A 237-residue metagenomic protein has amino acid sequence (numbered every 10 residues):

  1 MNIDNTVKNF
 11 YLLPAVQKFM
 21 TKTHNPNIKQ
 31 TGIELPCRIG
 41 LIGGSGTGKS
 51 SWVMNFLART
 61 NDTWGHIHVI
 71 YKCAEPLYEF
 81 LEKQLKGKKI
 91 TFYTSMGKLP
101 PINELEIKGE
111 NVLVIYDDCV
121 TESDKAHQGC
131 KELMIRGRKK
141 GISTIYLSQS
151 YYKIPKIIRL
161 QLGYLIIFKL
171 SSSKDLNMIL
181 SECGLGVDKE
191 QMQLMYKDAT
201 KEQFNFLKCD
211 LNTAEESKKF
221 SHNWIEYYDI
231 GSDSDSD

Functional and structural regions predicted by a protein language model:
M1-I28, L85: N-terminal pre-Walker A segment at the start of P-loop NTPase domains
N25-N27, P36-N61, K72-P76, E82 (+1 more regions): Conserved P-loop NTPase motor cores
H66-K72: Conserved RecA-like ASCE P-loop NTPase motor core of nucleic-acid helicases/translocases
H68, S143-I145, L207: A structural signal for isolated positions on well-ordered beta-strands in alpha/beta enzyme cores
L77-E79, S217-K218: Short, solvent-exposed loop/turn elements at domain surfaces
K156-D237: Conserved GTP-binding G-domain of TRAFAC-class P-loop NTPases and closely related GTPase folds
